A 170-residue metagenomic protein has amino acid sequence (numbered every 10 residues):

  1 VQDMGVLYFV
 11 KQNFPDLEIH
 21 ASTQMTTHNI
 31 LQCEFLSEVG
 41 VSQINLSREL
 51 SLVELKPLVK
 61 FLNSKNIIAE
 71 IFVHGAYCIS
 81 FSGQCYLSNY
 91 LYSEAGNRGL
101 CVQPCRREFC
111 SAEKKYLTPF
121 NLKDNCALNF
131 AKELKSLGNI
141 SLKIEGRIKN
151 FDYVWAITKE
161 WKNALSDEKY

Functional and structural regions predicted by a protein language model:
V1-T27, L31, N45-L46, L50-K143 (+1 more regions): Active-site pocket-lining/capping segments in soluble small-molecule metabolic enzymes
